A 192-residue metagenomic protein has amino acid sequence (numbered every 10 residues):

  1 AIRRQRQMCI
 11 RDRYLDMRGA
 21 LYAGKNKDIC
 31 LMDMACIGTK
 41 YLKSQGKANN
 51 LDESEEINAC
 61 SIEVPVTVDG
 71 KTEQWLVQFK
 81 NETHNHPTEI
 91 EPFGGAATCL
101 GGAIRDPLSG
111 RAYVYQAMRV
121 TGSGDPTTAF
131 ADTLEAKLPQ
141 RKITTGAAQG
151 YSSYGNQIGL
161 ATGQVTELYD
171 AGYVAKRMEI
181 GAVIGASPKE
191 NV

Functional and structural regions predicted by a protein language model:
A1-I10: Single conserved hydrophobic/aromatic residue that forms the stacking wall/gate of nucleotide- or nucleobase-binding
R3, E55-I57, Q74, V174-E179: Short, solvent-exposed loop/turn segments at the edges of secondary structure
R13-S109, Y115-V120, T127, V192: Non-catalytic terminal/interface segments that mediate subunit docking, oligomerization, and allosteric communication
Y115-V192: Hydrophobic, small-residue-rich alpha-helical packing segments that form membrane-like cores
